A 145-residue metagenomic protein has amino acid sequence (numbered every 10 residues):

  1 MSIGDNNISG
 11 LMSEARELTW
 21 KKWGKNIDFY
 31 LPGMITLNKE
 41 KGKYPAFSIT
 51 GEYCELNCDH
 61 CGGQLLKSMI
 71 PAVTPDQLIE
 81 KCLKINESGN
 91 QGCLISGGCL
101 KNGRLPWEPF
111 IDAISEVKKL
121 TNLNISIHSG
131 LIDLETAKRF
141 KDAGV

Functional and structural regions predicted by a protein language model:
M1-E52: Flexible, acidic/Gly-rich N-terminal and inter-domain linker regions that tether and position cofactor-handling modules
S13-R16, W20, L83, S115 (+1 more regions): Surface-exposed alpha-helical segments enriched in charged/polar residues
A15, C58, I95: Conserved, mostly hydrophobic/aromatic
C54-C61: Short cysteine clusters
G63-L78, I85-W107, V117-V145: Core AdoMet radical
